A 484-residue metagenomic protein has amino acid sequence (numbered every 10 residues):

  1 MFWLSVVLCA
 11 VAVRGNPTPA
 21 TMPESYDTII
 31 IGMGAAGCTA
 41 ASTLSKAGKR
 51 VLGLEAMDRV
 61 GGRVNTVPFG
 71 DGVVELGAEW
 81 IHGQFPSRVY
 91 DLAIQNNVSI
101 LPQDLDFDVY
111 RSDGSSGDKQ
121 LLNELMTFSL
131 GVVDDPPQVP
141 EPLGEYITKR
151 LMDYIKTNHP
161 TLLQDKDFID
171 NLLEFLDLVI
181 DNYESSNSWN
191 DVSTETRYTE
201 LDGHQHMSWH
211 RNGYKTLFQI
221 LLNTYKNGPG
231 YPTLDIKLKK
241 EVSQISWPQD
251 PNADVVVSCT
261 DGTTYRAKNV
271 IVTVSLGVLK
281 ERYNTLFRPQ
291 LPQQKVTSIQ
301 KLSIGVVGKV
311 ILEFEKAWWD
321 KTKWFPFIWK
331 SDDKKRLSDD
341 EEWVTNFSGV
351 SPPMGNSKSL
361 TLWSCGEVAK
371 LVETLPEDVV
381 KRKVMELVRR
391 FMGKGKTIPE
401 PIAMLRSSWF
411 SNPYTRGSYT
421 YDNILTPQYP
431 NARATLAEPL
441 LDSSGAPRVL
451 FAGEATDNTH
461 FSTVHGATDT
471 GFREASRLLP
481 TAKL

Functional and structural regions predicted by a protein language model:
W3-L484: FAD-dinucleotide binding site
